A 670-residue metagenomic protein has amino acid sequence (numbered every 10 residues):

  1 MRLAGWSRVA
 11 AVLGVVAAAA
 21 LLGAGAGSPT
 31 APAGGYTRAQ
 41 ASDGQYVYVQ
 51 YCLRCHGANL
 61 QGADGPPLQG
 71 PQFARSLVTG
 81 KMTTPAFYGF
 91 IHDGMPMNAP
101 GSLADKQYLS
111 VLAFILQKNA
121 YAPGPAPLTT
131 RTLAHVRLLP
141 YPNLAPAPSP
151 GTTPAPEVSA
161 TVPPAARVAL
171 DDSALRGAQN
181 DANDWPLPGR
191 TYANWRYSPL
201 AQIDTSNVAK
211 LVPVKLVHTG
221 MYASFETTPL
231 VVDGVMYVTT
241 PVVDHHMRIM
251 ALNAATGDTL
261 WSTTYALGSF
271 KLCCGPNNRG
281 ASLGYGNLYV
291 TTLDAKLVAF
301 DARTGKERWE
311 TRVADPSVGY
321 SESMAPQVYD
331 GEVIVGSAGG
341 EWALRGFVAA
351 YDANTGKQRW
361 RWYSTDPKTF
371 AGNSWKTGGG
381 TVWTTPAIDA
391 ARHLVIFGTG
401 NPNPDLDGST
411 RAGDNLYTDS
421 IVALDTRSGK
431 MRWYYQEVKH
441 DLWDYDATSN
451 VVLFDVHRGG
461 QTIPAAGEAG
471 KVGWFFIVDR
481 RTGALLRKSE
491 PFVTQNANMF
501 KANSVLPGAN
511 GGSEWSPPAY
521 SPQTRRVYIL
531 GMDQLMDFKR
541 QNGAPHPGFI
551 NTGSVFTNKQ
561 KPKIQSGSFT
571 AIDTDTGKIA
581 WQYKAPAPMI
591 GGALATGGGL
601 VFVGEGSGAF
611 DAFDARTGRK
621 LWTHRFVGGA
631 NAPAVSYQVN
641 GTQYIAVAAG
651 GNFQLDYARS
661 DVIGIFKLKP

Functional and structural regions predicted by a protein language model:
G27-V47, V162, A169-S173: Electrostatic cytochrome c docking/interface patches
G34-A41, N59-P96: Gly/Gly-Pro-rich "capping" loops immediately C-terminal to redox-active cysteine motifs in periplasmic/lumenal
G44-N59, V111, I115: The canonical Cys-X-X-Cys-His
N98-R190: Flexible coil segments in periplasmic/lumen-exposed cytochrome c-class electron-transfer proteins
V217-T228, D244-H246, S262-S282, E310-A325 (+11 more regions): Extracytoplasmic beta-rich repeat domains
V231-D233, L283-Y285, V328-D330, I388-R392 (+4 more regions): Residue-level detector of Asp-centered blade-edge/turn motifs that repeat once per structural unit in beta-propeller
G346-K357, D414-G429, D479-G483, G567-D573 (+1 more regions): Beta-propeller blade signature
V635-P670: Blade-level signature of beta-propeller repeat domains, shared across WD40, Kelch, NHL, RCC1 and BNR/Asp-box propellers
